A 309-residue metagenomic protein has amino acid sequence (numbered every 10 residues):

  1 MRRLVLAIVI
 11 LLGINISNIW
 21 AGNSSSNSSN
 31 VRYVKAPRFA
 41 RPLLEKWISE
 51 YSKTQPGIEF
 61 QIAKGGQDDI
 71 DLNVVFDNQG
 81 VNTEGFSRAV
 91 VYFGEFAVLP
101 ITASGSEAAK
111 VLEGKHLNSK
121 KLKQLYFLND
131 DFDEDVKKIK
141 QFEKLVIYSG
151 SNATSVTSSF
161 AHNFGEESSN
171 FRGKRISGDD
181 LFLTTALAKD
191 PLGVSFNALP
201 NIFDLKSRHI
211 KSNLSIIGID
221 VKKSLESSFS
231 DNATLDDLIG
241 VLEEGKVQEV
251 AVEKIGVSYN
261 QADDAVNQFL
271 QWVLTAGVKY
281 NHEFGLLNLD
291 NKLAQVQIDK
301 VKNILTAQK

Functional and structural regions predicted by a protein language model:
M1-V31: Bacterial Sec-dependent N-terminal signal peptides
V9, N78, L199-P200: Flexible loop residues that form catalytic and substrate-binding hotspots at small-molecule/glycan-binding clefts
W20-Q55, A63-Q67, A89, I101-K309: Exported/periplasmic ABC-transporter solute-binding proteins
I58-I62, N73-V75: N-terminal pre-domains immediately preceding structured catalytic cores
D69-F96: Short beta-strand-centered segments that line the small-molecule binding cleft or hinge of alpha/beta clamshell
